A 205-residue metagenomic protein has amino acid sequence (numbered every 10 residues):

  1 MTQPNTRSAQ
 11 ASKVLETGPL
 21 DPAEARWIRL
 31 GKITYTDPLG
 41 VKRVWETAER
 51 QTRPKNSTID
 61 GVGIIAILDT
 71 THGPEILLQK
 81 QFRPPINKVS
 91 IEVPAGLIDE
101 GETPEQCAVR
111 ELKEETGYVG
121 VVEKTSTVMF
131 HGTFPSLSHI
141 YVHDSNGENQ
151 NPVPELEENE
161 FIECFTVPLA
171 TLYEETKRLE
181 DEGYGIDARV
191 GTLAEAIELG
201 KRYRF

Functional and structural regions predicted by a protein language model:
T2-P19, E24-R26, G31, I64: Alpha-helical and coiled-coil interaction segments, frequently adjacent to or embedded within charge-biased
T2-V14, I86-V89, E100, T133-F134 (+2 more regions): Nudix hydrolase/Nudix homology domain
Q3, G18, I59-I67, H72-R110 (+3 more regions): Conserved Nudix-box catalytic region and its N-terminal flanking loop in Nudix hydrolases and closely related
G18-D21, R50-T52, S126-H131: Short, solvent-exposed loop/turn elements at beta->coil junctions and helix N-caps that rim active or binding pockets
P22-I65: Acidic, metal-coordinating catalytic segment for phosphate/diphosphate chemistry, firing primarily on the Nudix
K32-T34, A66, V142-D144, T166-P168: Short, well-ordered beta-strand micro-motif
T36-L39, H131-Q150: Active-site-adjacent beta-strand/loop module that shapes the phosphate/pyrophosphate-binding cleft
V119-T125: A short coil-to-beta-strand element that immediately follows conserved catalytic motifs
